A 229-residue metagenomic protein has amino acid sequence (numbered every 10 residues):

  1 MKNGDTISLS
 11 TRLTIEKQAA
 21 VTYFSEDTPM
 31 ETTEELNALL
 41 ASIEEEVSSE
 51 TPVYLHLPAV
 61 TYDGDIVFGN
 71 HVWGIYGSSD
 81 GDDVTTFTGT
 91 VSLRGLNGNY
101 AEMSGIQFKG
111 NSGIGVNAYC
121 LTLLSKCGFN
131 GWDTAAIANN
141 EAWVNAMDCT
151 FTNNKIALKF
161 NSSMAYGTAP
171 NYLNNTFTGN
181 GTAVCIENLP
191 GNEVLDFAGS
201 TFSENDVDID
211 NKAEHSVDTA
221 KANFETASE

Functional and structural regions predicted by a protein language model:
M1-N3: A short beta-strand micro-motif common to beta-rich folds, especially ectodomain repeats
D5-K17: C-terminal edge beta-strand
Q18-T22, T33, A38, F202-N205 (+1 more regions): Extracellular/surface-exposed low-complexity segments
A20-H56: Acidic Gly/Asp/Thr-rich repetitive segments characteristic of extracellular carbohydrate-active and adhesion proteins
T28, E34, W73-G115, K126: Right-handed parallel beta-helix/beta-spiral solenoid domain characteristic of secreted/periplasmic
Y62-F68, V84-L93, N97, G110-A118 (+5 more regions): Short glycine/acidic-rich loop motifs that flank beta-strands on beta-rich extracellular proteins
G74-G77, Y100-S104, T122-K126, W143-M147 (+3 more regions): All-beta strand scaffolds that present successive hydrophobic residues in beta-strands
